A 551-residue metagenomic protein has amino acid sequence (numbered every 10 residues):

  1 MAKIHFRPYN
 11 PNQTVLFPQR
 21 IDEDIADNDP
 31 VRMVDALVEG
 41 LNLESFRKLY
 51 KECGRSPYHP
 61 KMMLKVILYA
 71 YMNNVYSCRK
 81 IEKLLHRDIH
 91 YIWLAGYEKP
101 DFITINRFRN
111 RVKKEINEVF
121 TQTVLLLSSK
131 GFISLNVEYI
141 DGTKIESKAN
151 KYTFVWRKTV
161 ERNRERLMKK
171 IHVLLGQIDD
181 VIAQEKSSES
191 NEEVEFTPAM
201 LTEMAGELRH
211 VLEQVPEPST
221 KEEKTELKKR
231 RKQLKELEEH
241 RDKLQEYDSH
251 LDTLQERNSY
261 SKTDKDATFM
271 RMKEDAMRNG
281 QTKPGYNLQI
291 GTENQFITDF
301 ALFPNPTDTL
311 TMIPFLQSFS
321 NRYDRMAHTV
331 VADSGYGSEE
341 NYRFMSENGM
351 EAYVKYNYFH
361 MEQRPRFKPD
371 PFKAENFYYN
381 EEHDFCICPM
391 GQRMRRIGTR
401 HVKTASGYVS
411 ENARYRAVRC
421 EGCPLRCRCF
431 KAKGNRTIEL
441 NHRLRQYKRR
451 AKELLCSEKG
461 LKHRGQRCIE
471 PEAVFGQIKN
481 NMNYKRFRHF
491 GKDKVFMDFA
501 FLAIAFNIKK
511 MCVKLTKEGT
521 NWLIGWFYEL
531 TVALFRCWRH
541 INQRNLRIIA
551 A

Functional and structural regions predicted by a protein language model:
M1-R32: Hydrophobic alpha-helical membrane-insertion signals
K3, Y50-G54, K459-K462: A ubiquitous short alpha-helical element
P8, I67, N74-R87, E98-A551: Anion-binding and metal-coordination hotspots
T14, D27, E39, H59 (+3 more regions): Generic alpha-helical segment signature
A26-L68, H442: Basic, short loop/linker segments at the boundary and entry of helix-turn-helix/winged-helix-like folds
L94: Conserved active-site neighborhood of enzyme catalytic/cofactor-binding cores
